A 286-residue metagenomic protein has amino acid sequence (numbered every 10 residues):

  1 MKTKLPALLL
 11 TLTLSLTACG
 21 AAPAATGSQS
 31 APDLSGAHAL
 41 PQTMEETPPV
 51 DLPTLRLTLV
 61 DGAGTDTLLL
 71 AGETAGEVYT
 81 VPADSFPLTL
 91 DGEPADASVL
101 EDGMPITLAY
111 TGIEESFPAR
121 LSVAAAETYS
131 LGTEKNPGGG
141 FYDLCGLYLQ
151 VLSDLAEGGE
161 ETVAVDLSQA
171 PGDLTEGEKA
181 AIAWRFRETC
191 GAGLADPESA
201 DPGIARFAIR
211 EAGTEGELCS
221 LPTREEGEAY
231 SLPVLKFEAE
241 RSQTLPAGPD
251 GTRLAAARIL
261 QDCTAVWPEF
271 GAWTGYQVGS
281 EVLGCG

Functional and structural regions predicted by a protein language model:
M1-L9: Positively charged n-region of N-terminal signal peptides that target proteins for export
S15-A18: C-terminal motif of bacterial Sec signal peptides marking the signal peptidase cleavage site
G20-G27, P32, G76-V78, F86-L90 (+3 more regions): Flexible low-complexity loop/turn motifs enriched in small/helix-breaking residues
A21-A71, E93-G138: Short, flexible, surface-exposed loop segments at domain boundaries
P49-G64, L70-G72, V123, L194 (+5 more regions): A structural signal for short, hydrophobic beta-strand segments that form beta-sheets in beta-rich/all-beta domains
P53-L55, E77-Y79, T252, Q261-C263 (+1 more regions): Short beta-strand segments
G64-S85: OB-fold (S1/OB) nucleic-acid-binding surfaces
L260-C285: Short beta-strand edge/turn micro-motifs at domain boundaries
